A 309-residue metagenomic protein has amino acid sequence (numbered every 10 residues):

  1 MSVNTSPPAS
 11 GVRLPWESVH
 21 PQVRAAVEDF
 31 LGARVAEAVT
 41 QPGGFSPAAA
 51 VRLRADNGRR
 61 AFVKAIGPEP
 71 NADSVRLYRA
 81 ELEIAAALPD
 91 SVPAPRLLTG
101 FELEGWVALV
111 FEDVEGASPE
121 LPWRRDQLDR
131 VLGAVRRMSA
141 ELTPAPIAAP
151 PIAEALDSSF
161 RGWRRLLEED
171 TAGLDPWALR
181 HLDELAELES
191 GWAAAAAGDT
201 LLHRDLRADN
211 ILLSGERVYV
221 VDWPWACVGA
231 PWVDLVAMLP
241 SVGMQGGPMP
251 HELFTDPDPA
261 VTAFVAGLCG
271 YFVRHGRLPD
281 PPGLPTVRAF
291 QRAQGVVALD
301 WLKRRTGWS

Functional and structural regions predicted by a protein language model:
M1-V39: Juxta-kinase regulatory segment immediately upstream of eukaryotic protein kinase catalytic domains
S2, F101, W106, S118-L179 (+2 more regions): A cross-family kinase active-site recognition segment
G11, G173-W177, R274-S309: ATP/Mg2+ or Mg2+-diphosphate-binding catalytic cores that bind nucleotide phosphates or diphosphates via glycine-rich
F30-E37, A80-E81, L166, E184-A195: Short Pro/Gly-enriched beta-strand edge/turn motifs at strand-loop
P42-V63, E187-V233: Active-site acidic catalytic loop and adjacent metal/ATP-binding pocket of ATP-dependent phosphoryl transfer enzymes
A61-E104, E120-R137, V242: A conserved alpha-helical element in kinase catalytic cores
L109-G116: Short pocket-lining segment of the protein kinase catalytic domain that shapes the ATP-binding cleft
P231-D258, V265-L284, V296-L299: Active-site activation/catalytic loop segments of kinase-like enzymes and analogous catalytic loops in related
